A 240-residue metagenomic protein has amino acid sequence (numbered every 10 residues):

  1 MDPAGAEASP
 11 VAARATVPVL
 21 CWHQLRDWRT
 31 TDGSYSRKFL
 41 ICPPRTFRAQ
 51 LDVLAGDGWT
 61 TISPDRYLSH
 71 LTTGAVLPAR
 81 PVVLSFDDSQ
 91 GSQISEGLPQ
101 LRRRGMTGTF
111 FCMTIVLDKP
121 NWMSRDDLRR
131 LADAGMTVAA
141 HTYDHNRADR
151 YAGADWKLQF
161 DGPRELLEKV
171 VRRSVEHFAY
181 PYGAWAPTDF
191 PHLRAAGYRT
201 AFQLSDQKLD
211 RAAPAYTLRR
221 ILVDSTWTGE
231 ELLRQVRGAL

Functional and structural regions predicted by a protein language model:
D2-S85, Q90-E96, R129, D149-L240: C-terminal active-site subregion of NodB/CE4 polysaccharide deacetylases
H23, H141, H145: Histidine-centered divalent metal-coordination motifs
A55-G56, L98-M106, M123-A140, R194-A195 (+1 more regions): Acidic (Asp/Glu)-rich catalytic clusters
V82, M106-G108: Generic beta-strand structural signal
T109-I115: N-terminal pro-sequences and low-complexity stem/linker regions of secreted or lumenal proteins
F111, H141, A201-Q203: Short beta-strand and adjacent tight-turn residues that come in two discontinuous sequence segments and form the edges
L117-N121: Active-site glycine- and acidic-residue-rich loops that bind and position anionic ligands or nucleotide-like cofactors
